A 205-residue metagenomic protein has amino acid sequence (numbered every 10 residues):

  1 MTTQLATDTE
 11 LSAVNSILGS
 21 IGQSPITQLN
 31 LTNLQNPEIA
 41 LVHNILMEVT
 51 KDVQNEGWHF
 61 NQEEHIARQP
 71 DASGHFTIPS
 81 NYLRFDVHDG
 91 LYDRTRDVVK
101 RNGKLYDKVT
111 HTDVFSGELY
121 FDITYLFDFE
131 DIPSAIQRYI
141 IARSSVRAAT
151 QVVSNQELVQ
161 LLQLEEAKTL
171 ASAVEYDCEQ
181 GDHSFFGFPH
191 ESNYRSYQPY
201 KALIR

Functional and structural regions predicted by a protein language model:
M1-R205: Glycine-enriched, solvent-exposed interface loops adjoining structured elements
